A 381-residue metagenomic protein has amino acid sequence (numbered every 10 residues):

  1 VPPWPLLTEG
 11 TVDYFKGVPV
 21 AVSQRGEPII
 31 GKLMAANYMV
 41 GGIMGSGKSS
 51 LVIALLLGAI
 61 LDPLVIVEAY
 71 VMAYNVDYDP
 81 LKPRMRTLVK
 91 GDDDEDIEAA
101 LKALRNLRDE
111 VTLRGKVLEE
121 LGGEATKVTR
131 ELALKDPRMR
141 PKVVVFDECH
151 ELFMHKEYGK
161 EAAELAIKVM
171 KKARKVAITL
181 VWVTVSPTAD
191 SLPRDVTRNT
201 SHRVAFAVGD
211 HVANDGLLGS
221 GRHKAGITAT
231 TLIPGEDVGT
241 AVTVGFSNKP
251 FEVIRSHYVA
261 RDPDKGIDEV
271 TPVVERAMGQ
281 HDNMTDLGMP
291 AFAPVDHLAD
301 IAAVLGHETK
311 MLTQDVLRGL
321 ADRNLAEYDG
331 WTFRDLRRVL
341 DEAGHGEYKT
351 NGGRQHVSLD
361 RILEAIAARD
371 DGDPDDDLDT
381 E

Functional and structural regions predicted by a protein language model:
P2-W4, A225-G226: Charged, amphipathic alpha-helical segments
P3-E120, K142-V212: P-loop NTPase catalytic phosphate-binding loop
D13, D109-E381: P-loop NTPase motor-domain active sites and their immediate coupling elements
